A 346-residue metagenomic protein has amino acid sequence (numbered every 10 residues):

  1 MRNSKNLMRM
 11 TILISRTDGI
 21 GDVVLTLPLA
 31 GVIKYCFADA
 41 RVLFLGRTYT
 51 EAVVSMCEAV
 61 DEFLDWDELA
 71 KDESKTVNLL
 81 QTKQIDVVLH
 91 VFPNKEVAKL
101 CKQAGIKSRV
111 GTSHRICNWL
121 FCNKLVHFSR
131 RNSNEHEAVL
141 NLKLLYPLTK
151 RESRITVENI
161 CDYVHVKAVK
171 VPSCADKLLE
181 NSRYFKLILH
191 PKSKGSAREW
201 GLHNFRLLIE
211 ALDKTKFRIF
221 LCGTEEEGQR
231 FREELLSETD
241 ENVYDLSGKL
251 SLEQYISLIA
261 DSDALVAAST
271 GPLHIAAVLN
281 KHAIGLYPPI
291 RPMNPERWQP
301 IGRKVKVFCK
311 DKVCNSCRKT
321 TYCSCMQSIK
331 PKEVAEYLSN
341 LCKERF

Functional and structural regions predicted by a protein language model:
M1-M8: Positively charged, low-complexity intrinsically disordered leader regions
T11-S133, Q254-S257, A264: Active-site and donor-binding regions of nucleotide-sugar-utilizing enzymes
L13, R41-L43, V110, I188 (+3 more regions): A structural signal for isolated positions on well-ordered beta-strands in alpha/beta enzyme cores
M56, T112-W119, V126-H127, D245-L246 (+1 more regions): Nucleotide-sugar donor-binding patch of glycosyltransferase catalytic domains
W66, V91, T112, C222 (+3 more regions): Generic beta-sheet signal
E73-S74, L202-P288: Donor-binding and catalytic core of enzymes assembling or modifying cell-surface/extracellular glycoconjugates
I106, S113-R198: Mid-sequence helix-capping/hinge segment at a functional interface
A168-R230, P289-R291, P295: Active-site donor-nucleotide binding/catalytic segment of nucleotide-sugar enzymes
